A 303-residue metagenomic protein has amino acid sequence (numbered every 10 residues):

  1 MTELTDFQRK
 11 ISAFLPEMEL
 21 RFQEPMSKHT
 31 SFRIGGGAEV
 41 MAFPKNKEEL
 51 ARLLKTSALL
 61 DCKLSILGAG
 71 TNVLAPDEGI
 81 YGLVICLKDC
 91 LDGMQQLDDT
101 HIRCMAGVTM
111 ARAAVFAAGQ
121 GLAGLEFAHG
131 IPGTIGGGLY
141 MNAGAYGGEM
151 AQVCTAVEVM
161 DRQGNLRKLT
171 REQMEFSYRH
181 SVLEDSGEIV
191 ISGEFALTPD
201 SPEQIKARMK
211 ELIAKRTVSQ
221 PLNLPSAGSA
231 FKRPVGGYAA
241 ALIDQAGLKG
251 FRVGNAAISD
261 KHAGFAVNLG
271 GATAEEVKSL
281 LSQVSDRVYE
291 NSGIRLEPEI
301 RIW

Functional and structural regions predicted by a protein language model:
T2, D6, S27, K45-E48 (+10 more regions): Conserved active-site and cofactor/substrate-binding residues in soluble primary-metabolism enzymes
T2-I135: Anion-binding (especially nucleotide phosphate/pyrophosphate-binding) glycine-rich loop and adjoining beta-alpha core
R21-F22, V73, M160-W303: Phosphate/pyrophosphate- and phosphate-bearing ligand-binding catalytic cores of soluble enzymes
G35-G36, V40-K47, L74-D92, Y140-R171 (+1 more regions): Structural signature of FAD isoalloxazine-binding scaffolds in flavoprotein oxidoreductases
V40, V73-A75, R112, I135-N142 (+4 more regions): Basic, gly/Ser/Thr/Pro-rich low-complexity segments located predominantly at protein N termini
L60, L67-A69, V153, L224-P225 (+1 more regions): Short, basic and Ser/Thr-rich N-terminal targeting/leader segments
N72-V73, A114-A117, L125-H129, N142-E149 (+3 more regions): A generic local secondary-structure boundary/capping motif
C104, A118, G137-Y140, Y146-G147 (+1 more regions): Core subunits and conserved enzymes of cellular information-processing and envelope-translocation systems across
